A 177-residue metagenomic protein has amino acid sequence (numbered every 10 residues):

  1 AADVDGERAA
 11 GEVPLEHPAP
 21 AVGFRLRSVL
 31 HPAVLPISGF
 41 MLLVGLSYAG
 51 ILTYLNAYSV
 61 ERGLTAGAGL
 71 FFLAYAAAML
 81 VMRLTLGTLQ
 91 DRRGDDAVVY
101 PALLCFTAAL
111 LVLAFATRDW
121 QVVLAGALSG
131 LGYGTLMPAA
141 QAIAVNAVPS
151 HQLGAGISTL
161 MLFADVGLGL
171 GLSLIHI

Functional and structural regions predicted by a protein language model:
D3-I37: Juxtamembrane intracellular "pre-TM" segments in multi-pass secondary transporters
V34-F71: Extracytoplasmic gate region of multi-pass secondary transporters
T65-A66, S150-L160: Loop-to-transmembrane helix entry/capping segments in MFS-fold secondary transporters and related SLC/MFSD carriers
M82-G94: Helix-to-loop junctions at the C-terminal end of transmembrane segments in multipass secondary transporters
A97-V112: Structural signature of the two symmetry-related core transmembrane helices
F115-A125: Helix-loop junctions at membrane interfaces in 12-TM secondary transporters
T135-V148: Intracellular juxtamembrane helix-capping segments at the cytosolic ends of symmetry-related transmembrane helices
I175-I177: Conserved small/polar residues in nucleotide/adenosyl-binding loops
